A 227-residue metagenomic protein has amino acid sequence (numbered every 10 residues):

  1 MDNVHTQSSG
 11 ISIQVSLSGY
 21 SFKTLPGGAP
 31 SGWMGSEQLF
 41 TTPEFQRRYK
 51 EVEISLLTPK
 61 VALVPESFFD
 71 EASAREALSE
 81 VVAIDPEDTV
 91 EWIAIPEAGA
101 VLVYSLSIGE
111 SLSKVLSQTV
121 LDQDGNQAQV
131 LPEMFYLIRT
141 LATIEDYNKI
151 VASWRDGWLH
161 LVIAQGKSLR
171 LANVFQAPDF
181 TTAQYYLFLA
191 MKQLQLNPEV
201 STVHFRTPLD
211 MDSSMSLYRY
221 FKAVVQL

Functional and structural regions predicted by a protein language model:
M1-L227: Hydrophobic/aromatic-enriched cytosolic interaction surfaces used to assemble or bind macromolecules
